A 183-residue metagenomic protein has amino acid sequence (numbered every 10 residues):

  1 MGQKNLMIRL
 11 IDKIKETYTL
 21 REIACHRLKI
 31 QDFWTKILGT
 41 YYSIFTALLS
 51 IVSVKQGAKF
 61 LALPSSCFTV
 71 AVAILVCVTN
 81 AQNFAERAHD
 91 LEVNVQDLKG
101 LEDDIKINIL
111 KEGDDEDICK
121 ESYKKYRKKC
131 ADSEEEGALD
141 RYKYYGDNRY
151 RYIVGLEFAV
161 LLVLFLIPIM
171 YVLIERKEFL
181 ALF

Functional and structural regions predicted by a protein language model:
M1-L38, C77-L161: Conserved non-transmembrane functional hotspots
K29-H89, D147-F183: Alpha-helical transmembrane segments and their immediate juxtamembrane boundary regions in integral membrane proteins
